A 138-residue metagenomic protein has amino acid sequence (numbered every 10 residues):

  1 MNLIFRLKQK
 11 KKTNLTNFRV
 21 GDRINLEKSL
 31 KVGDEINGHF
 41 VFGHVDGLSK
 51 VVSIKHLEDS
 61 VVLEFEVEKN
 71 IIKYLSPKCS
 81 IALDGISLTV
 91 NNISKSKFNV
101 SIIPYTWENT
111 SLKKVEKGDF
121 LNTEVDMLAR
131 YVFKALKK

Functional and structural regions predicted by a protein language model:
M1-K138: Conserved loop->alpha-helix
